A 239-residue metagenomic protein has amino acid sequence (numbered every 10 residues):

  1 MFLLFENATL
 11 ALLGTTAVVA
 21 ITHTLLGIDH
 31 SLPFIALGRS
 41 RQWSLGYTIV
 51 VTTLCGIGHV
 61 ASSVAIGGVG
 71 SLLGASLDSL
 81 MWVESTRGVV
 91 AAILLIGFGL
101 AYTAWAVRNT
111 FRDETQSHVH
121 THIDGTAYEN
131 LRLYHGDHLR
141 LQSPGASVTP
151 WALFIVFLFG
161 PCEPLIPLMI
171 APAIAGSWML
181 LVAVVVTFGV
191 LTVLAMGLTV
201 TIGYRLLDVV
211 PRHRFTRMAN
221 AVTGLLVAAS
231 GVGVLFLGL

Functional and structural regions predicted by a protein language model:
M1-L239: Membrane metalloprotein/metal-transporter helix-bundle signature
